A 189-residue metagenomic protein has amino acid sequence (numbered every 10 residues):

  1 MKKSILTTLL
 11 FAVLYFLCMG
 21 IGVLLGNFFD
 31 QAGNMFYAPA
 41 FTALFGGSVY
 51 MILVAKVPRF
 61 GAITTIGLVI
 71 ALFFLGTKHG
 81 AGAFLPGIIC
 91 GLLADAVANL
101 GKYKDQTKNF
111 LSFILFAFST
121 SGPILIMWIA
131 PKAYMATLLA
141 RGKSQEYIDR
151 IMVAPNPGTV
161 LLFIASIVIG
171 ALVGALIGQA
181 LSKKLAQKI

Functional and structural regions predicted by a protein language model:
M1-K2, L6, S182-I189: Short, charged juxtamembrane terminal tails flanking transmembrane helices
M1-T65: Hydrophobic transmembrane alpha-helices
I5-L10, A40-F41, G61-L68, F84-L85 (+2 more regions): Hydrophobic alpha-helical transmembrane segments
A12-I21, V69-T77, F116-L125: Aromatic-anchored segments of alpha-helical transmembrane domains
V23-N27, M35, I70-A98: Interfacial aromatic-anchored transmembrane helix boundaries in multi-pass membrane proteins
N27-M35, A98-T107, K184-K188: Membrane interface segments of multi-pass transport proteins and intramembrane proteases
M35, S112-K184: Membrane-embedded alpha-helical hairpins and interfacial helices in multi-pass inner-membrane proteins
G87-L125, A175: Short helix-perturbing small/polar motifs within transmembrane alpha-helices
